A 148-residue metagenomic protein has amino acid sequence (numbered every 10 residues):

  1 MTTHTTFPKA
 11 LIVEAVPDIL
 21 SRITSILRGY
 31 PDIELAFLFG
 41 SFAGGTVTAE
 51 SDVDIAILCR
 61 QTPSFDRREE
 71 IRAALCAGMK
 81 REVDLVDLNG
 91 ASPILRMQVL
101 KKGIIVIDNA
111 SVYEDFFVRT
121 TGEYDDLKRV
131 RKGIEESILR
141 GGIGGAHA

Functional and structural regions predicted by a protein language model:
M1-L35, A43-G45, R60-A148: Catalytic core of pol beta-like nucleotidyltransferases
F39-S51: Short edge beta-strands and adjacent turn/loop segments
D54-I57: Short beta-strand->loop micro-motif that forms the acidic, two-metal-ion catalytic signature in nucleotide-processing
